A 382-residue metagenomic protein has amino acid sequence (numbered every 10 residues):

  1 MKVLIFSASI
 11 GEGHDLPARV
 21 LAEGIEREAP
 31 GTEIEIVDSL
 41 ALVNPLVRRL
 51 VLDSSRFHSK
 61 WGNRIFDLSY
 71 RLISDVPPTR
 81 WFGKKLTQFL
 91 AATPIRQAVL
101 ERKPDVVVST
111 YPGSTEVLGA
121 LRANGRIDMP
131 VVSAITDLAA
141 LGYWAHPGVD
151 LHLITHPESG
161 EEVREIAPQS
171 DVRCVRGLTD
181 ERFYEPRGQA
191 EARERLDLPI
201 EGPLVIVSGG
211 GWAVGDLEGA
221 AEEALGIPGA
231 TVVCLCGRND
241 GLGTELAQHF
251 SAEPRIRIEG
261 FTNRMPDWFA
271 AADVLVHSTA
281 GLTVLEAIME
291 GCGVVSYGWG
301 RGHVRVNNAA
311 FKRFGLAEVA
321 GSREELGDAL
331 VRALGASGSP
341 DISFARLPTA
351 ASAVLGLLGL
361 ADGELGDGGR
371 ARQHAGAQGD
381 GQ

Functional and structural regions predicted by a protein language model:
V20-E101: Conserved N-terminal ligand/cofactor-binding loop architecture of enzyme catalytic domains
L68-I166, C174-R176: Active-site and donor-binding regions of nucleotide-sugar-utilizing enzymes
G148-L204, G209-G211, G237, G241: A nucleotide-sugar donor-handling region in carbohydrate enzymes
A190-E191, P199-A271: Donor-nucleotide binding loops and adjacent catalytic segments primarily of GT-B fold Leloir glycosyltransferases
A270-S278: Acidic donor-binding loop of glycosyltransferase active sites
V284, I288-A329: Catalytic binding pocket for nucleotide-activated donors in carbohydrate/polymer assembly enzymes
E318, R323-A345, L360-G369: Conserved donor-nucleotide binding/catalytic region of nucleotide-linked donor-dependent transferases
R346-Q382: C-terminal alpha-helical cap of glycosyltransferases
